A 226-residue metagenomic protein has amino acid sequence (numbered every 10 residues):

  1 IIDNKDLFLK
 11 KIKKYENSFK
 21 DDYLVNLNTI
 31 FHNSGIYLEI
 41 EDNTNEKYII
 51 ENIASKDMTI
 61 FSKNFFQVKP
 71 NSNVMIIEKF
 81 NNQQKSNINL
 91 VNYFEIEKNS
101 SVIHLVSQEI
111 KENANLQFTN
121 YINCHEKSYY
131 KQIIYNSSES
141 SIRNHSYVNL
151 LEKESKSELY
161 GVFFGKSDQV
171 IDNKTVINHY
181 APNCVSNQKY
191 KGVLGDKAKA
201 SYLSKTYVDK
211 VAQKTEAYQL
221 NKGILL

Functional and structural regions predicted by a protein language model:
I2-D3, L7-L226: Conserved beta-strand/loop scaffold segments within soluble protein domains that form the structured core and edges
